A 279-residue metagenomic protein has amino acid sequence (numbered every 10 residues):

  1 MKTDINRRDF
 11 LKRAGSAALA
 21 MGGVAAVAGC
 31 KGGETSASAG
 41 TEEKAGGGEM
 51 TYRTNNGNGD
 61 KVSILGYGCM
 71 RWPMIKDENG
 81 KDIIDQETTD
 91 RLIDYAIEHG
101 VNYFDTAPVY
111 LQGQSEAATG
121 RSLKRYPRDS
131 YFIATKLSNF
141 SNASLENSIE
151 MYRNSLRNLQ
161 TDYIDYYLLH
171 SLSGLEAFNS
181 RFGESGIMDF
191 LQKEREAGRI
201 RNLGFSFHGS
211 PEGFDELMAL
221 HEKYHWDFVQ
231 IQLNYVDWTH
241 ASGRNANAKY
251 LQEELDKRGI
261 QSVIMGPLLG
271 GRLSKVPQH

Functional and structural regions predicted by a protein language model:
K2-Y131, F190: N-terminal binding-site loop/beta-alpha segment at the start of enzyme catalytic domains that lines or forms
Y52, I93, E116, G120 (+4 more regions): Generic structural signal for well-ordered alpha-helices, preferentially at hydrophobic/aromatic core positions
V62-G66, Y103, S130-A134, Y163-Y166 (+3 more regions): Structural preference for beta-strand elements that scaffold enzyme active sites
D82-Y95, S144-N158, E212-A219: Short, acidic/polar
K124-Y131, L159-Q160, R195-I200, K223-H225: Short helix-capping segments at alpha-helix termini
Y126-L145, I149, H170-S171: Structural motif corresponding to the early beta-alpha repeats
L159-A177: Active-site groove signature of glycoside hydrolases
L172-H279: Beta/alpha (TIM)-barrel catalytic core signal, keyed to glycine-rich beta->alpha loops juxtaposed to Asp/Glu that bind
